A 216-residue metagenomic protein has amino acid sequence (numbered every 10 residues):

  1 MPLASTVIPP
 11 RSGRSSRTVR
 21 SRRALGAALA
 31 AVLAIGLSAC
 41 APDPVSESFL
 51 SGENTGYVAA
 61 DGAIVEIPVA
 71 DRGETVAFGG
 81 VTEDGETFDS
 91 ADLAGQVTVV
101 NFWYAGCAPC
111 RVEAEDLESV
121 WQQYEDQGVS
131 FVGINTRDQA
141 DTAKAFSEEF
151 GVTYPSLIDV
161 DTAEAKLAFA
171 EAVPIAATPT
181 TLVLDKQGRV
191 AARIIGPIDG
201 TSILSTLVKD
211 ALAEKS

Functional and structural regions predicted by a protein language model:
M1-G79, S216: N-terminal targeting signals for export/organelle localization
S38, E83-D84, K186: Short, ordered coil/turn segments that flank beta-strands lining enzyme active or ligand-binding pockets
P68-T98: A short beta-strand-turn-helix
F88-R111, L117, F131: Short active-site neighborhood of thiol/selenol oxidoreductases, capturing the structured segment around
R111-F150, T162-F169: Structural microenvironment flanking redox-active thiols in thiol-disulfide oxidoreductases
E148-V152, D161-K215: Thiol/disulfide oxidoreductase modules built on the thioredoxin-like
